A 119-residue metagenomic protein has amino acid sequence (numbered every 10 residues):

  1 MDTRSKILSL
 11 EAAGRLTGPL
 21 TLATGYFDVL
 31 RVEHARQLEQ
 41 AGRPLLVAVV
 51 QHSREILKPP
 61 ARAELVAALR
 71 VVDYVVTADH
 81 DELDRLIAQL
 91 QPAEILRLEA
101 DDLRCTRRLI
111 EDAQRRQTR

Functional and structural regions predicted by a protein language model:
M1-R119: Nucleotidyltransferase catalytic core that binds NTPs
